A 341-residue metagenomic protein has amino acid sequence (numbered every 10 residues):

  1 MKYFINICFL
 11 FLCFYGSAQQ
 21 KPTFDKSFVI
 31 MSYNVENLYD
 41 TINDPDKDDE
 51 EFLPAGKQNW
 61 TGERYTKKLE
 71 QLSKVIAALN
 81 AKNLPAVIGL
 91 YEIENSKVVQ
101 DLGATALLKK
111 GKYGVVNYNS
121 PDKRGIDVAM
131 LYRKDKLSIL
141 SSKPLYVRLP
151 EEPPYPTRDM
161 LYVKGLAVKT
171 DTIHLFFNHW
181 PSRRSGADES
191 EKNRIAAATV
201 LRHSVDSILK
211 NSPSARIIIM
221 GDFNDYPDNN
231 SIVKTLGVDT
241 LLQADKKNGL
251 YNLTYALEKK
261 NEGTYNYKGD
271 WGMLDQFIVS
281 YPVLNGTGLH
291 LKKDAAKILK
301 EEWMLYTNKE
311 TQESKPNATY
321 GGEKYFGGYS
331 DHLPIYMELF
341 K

Functional and structural regions predicted by a protein language model:
M1-T23: Bacterial Sec-dependent N-terminal signal peptides
A18-A106, K110, V116-V128, L305-E313 (+2 more regions): N-terminal, active-site-proximal structural segment of metallo-dependent hydrolase catalytic domains
Q19-P22, S207-I217, D225-K341: Metal-dependent phosphoester-hydrolase catalytic domains
I30-V35, K68, L72-V99, L131 (+5 more regions): Active-site beta-strand/loop signature of hydrolases that rely on acidic residues for catalysis
G56-E63, L84-L90, N117-Y118, L149-P150 (+4 more regions): Second-shell loop/turn segments in exported
I93-T172, F176-W180: Structured beta-strand-rich core segments of catalytic domains in phosphoester-bond hydrolases
K97-Q100, R124-D127, R184-A187, Y226-S231 (+1 more regions): Extracytoplasmic/secreted cell-surface and envelope-processing proteins
N117, L161, G165-A167, D171-A256: Extracytoplasmic, non-cytosolic globular domains
